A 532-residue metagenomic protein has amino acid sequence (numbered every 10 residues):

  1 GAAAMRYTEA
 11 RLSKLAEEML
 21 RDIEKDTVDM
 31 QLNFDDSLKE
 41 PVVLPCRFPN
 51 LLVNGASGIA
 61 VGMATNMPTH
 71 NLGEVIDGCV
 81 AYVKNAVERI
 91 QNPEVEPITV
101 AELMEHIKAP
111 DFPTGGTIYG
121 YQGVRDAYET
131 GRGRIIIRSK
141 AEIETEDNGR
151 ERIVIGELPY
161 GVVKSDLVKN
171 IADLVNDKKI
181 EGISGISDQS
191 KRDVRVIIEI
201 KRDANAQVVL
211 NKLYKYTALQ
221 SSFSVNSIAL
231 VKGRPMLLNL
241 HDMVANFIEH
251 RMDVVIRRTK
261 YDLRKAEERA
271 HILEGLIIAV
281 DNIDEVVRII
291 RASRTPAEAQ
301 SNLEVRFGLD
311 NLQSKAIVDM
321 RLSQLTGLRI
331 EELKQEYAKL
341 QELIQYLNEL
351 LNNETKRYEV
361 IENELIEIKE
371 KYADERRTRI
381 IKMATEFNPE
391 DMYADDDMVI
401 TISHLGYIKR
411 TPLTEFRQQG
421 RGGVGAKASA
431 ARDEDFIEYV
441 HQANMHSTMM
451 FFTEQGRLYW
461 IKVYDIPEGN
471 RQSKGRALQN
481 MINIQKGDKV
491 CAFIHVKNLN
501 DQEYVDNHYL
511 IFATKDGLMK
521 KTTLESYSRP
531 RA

Functional and structural regions predicted by a protein language model:
A3-R6, A10, K14, E18 (+4 more regions): C-terminal interaction appendages of subunits in large macromolecular complexes
A16-F48: Conserved mixed alpha/beta core segments that line enzyme active sites in large multi-domain catalysts
L51-S57: Residues forming anionic-ligand binding surfaces in small-molecule and nucleic-acid pockets of primarily soluble enzymes
